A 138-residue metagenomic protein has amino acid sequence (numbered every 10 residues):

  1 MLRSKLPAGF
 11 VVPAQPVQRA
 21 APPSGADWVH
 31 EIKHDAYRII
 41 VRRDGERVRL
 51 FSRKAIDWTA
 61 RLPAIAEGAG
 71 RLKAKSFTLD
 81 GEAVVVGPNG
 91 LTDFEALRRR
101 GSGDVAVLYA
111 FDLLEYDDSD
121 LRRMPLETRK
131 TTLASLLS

Functional and structural regions predicted by a protein language model:
M1-S138: Catalytic cores of nucleic-acid ligases and guanylyltransferases
